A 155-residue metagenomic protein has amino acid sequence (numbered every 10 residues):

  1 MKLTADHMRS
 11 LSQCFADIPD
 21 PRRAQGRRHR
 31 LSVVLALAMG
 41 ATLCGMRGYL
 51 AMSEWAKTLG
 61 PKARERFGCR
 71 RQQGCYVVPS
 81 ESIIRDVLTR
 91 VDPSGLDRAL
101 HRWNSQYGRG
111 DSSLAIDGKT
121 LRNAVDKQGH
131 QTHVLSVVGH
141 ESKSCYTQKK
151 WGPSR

Functional and structural regions predicted by a protein language model:
M1-A124, S136-C145: Dynamic "connector" segments at or just before major functional cores
Q128-R155: Electropositive, glycine- and tryptophan-enriched low-complexity nucleic-acid-binding patches
